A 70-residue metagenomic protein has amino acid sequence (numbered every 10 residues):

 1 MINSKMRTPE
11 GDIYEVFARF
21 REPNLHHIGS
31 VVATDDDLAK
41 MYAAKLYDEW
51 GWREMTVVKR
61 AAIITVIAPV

Functional and structural regions predicted by a protein language model:
M1-N3, M41-Y42: Glycine-rich, charged/polar anion/phosphate-binding loops that engage phosphate groups from diverse ligands
I2, Y47-V70: Short, mixed-charge low-complexity intrinsically disordered segments
S4-H26: Short aromatic-glycine-(Arg/Gly/Cys) micro-motifs in beta-strand/loop hairpins
L25-T34: A short, exposed loop/beta-hairpin motif centered on an aromatic-Gly-Thr core
H26, M41, T65-I67: Short acidic, gly/pro-rich beta-turn/loop elements at beta-sheet edges and active-site/ligand-binding grooves
T34-W52: A short, charged, amphipathic alpha-helix used as a generic interaction element across diverse proteins
